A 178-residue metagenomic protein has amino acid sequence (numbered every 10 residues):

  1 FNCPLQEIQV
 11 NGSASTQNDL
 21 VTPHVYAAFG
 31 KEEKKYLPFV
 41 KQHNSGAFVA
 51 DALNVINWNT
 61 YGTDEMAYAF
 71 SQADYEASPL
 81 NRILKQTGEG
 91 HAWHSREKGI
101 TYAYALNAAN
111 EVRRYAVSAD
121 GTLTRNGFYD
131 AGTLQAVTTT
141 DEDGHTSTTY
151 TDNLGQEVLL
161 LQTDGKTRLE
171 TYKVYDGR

Functional and structural regions predicted by a protein language model:
F1-R178: Beta-strand elements of repeat-based all-beta scaffolds
